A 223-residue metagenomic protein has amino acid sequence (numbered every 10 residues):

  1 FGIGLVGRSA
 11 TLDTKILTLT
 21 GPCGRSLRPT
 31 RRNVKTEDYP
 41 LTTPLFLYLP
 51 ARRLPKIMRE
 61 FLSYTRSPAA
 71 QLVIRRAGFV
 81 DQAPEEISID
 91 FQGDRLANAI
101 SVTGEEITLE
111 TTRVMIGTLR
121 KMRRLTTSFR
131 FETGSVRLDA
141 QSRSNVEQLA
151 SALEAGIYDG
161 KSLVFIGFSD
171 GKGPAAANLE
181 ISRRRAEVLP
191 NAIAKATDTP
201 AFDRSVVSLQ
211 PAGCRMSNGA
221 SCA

Functional and structural regions predicted by a protein language model:
F1-S144, Q148-E154, N191, F202: Exported/periplasmic ABC-transporter solute-binding proteins
V6-S9, P50-A51, I166-F168, Q210-C214: Active-site-proximal beta-strand/loop segments in catalytic clefts of secreted hydrolases
F131-E132, F165-S169: Short loop/turn segments at strand-loop or loop-helix junctions that form parts of catalytic or ligand-binding pockets
Q141-S144, Y158, F168-A223: Periplasmic OmpA-like peptidoglycan-binding domain that tethers envelope proteins to the cell wall
K161-L163: Short beta-strand/loop motifs in extracellular/secreted proteins, especially within beta-sandwich accessory domains
